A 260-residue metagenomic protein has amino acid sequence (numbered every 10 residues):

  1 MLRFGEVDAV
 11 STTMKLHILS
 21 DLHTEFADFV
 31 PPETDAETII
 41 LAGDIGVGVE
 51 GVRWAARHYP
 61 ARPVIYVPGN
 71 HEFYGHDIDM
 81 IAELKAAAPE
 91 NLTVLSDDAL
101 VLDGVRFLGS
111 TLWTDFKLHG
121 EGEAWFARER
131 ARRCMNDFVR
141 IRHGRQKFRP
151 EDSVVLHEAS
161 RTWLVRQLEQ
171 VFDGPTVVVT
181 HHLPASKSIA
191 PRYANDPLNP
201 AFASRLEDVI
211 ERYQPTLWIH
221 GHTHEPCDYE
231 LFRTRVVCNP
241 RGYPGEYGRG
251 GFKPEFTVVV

Functional and structural regions predicted by a protein language model:
L2, S96-D103, C227-L231, F256-V258: Short acidic-hydrophobic surface loop/beta-edge motif
L2-V67, E72-M80, V139-Q146, P150: N-terminal active-site segment of His-dependent metallophosphoesterases
S11-H17, A99-G109, E230-R235: Beta-strand-turn-beta hairpins that frame and shape the catalytic cleft of phosphate-ester-processing enzymes
I18-S20, I39-D44, I65-N70, T93-D97 (+4 more regions): Active-site neighborhood of phospho(di)ester-bond hydrolases with catalytic His/Asp-centered motifs
H23-F29, G46-E50, H71-I78, A99-V101 (+4 more regions): Active-site environment of divalent metal-dependent phosphoester hydrolases
I65-N136: A basic- and aromatic-enriched beta-loop-alpha substructure that forms the phosphate/nucleotide- and DNA/RNA-contacting
L108-V177, H182-Y193: Active-site-proximal loop/helix segment associated with metal-binding centers of metalloenzymes
A190, D196-T216, T223-V260: Binuclear metal-dependent phosphoesterase catalytic core
